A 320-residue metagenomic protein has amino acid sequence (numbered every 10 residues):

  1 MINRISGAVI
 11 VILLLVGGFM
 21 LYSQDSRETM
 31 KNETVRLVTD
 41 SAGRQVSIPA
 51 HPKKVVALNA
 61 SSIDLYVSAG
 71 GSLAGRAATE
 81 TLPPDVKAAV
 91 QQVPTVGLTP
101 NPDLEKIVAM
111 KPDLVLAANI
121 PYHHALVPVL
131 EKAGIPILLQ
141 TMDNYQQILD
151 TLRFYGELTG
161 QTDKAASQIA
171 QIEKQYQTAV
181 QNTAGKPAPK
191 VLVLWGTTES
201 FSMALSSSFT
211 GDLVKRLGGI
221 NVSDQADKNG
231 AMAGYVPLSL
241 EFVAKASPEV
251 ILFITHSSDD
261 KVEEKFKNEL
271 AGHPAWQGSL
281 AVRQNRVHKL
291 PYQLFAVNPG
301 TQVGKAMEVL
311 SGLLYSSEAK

Functional and structural regions predicted by a protein language model:
I2-S61, T162-L194, T255, V309-K320: Bacterial Sec-exported substrate-binding components of ABC uptake systems
S41-G43, P94-E105, K228-L240: Short helix-initiation/N-cap motifs at beta->coil->alpha
N59, N119-I120, V250, I254-S258: Short secondary-structure boundary segments
N59-M110, L114-N119, V222: A short, structured surface patch at a secondary-structure boundary
P84, G211-M232: His/Asp/Glu-enriched short active-site or ligand-binding loop at hydrolase and phosphoryl-transfer sites
V96, L104-A117, I135, S239-F253: Proline-aspartate-enriched helix->loop->beta-strand connector
Y122-L126, L138-F154, A188-L213, D259-K261: Extracytoplasmic ligand-binding site segments that recognize negatively charged/polar headgroups
E157, A166, F253-K320: Structured C-terminal subdomain patch of bacterial secreted/periplasmic proteins
